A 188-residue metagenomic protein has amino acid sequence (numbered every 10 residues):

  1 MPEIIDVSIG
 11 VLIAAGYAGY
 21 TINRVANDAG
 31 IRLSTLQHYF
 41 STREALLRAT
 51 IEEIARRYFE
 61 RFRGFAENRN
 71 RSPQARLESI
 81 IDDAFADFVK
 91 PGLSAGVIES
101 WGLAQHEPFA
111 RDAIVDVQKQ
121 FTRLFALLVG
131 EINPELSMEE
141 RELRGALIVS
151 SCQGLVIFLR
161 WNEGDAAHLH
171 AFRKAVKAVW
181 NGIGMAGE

Functional and structural regions predicted by a protein language model:
E3, V7-A45, A49: Helix-turn-helix
V7-A14, R61-F65, G96, S100 (+1 more regions): Solvent-exposed, amphipathic alpha-helical segments
A18-G19, E135-E139: Short, charged helix-capping/linker segments at alpha-helix termini
I22, E52-Y58: Short, basic, alpha-helical segments at the C-terminal edge of helix-turn-helix-like DNA-binding modules
Q37-F40, A86, S100-H106: Short helix-capping/turn signature of helix-turn-helix
A49, R63-S94, R144-I148, L169 (+1 more regions): Hydrophobic alpha-helical connector segments
V89-I98, P108-N133, L143, H170-K174: Amphipathic alpha-helical packing segments from all-alpha helical-bundle domains
T122-E131, A146, S151, W161-E188: C-terminal peripheral helix-coil segments that are non-catalytic and often amphipathic
